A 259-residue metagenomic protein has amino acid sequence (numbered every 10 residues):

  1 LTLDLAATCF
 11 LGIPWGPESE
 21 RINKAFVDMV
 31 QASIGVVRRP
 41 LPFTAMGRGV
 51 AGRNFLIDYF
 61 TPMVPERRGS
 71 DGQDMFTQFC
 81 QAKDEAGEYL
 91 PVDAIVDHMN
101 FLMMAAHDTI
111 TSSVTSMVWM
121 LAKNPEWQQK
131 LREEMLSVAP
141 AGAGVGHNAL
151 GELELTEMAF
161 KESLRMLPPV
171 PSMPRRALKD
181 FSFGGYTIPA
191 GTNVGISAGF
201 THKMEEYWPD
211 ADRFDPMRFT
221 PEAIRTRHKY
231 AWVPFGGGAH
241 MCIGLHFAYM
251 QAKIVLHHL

Functional and structural regions predicted by a protein language model:
L1-V114, K130: Cytochrome P450 heme-thiolate monooxygenase catalytic core
T2, T109-E134, L245-L259: Cytochrome P450 catalytic-core helices
P14-W15, I34, M63-D74, E126 (+3 more regions): Proline-centered turn/helix-capping motifs that create local helix->coil transitions or kinks
D58, P62, G142-G184, E205: Conserved cytochrome P450 K-helix E-x-x-R motif and the immediately C-terminal K′/meander segment
T77, D180, I196-I224: Conserved cytochrome P450 K-helix/beta-meander segment immediately N-terminal to the heme-binding cysteine loop
N100, A105, G144-G151, S172 (+4 more regions): Cytochrome P450 heme-thiolate "Cys pocket" and heme-binding signature region
